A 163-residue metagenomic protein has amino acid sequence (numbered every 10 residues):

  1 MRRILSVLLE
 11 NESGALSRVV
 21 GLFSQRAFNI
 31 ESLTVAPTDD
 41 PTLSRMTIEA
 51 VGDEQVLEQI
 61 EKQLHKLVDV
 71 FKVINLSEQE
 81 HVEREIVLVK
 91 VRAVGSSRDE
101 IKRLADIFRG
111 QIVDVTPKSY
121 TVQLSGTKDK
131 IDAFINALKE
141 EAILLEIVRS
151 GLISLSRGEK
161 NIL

Functional and structural regions predicted by a protein language model:
M1-I4, L8-R45, E49-L163: Long, contiguous binding/interaction regions
